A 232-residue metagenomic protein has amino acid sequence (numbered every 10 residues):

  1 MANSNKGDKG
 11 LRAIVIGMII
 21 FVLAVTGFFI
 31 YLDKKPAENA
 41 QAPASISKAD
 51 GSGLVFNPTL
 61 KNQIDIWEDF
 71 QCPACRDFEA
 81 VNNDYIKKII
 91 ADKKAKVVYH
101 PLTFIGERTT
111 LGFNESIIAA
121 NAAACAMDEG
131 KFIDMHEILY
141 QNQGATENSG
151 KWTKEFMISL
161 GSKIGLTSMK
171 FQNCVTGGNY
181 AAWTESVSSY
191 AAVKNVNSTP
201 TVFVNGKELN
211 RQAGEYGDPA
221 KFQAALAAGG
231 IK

Functional and structural regions predicted by a protein language model:
M1-L32, G161-K232: C-terminal cap of thioredoxin/glutaredoxin-like
A2-T110, S188, A224-K232: Extracytoplasmic thiol/disulfide redox context detector
P36-A42, G144-S159, Y180-N195: A short, hydrophobic/aromatic-rich structural module that often spans a beta strand with its adjoining loop
G51, K61, A119, S198-T199: A structure-centric signal for secondary-structure junctions around beta-strands
K61-Q63, K93-K96, E129-D134, L166-K170 (+1 more regions): Loop/turn elements at helix/coil->beta-strand transitions in domains of secreted/extracellular proteins
I66, A126, A213: Conserved residues at beta->alpha junctions
F70, R76-F156: Structural alpha/beta surface segment adjacent to cysteine/selenocysteine redox centers across thiol/disulfide enzymes
